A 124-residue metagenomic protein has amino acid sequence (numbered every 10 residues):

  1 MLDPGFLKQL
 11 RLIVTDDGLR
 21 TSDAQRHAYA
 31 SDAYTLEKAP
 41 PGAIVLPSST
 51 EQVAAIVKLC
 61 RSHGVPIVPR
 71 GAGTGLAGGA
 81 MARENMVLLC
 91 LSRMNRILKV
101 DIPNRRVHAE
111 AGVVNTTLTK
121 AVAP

Functional and structural regions predicted by a protein language model:
M1-A33, S62-V65: N-terminal accessory segments
L10, L36-I67, N85, L91-P124: N-terminal glycine-rich flavin-associated loop
T15, R83-E84: Short glycine/proline-enriched coil/turn segments at helix->beta-strand junctions
L19, Y29, L76, I97-V100: Short clusters of hydrophobic/aromatic residues that line enzyme substrate/ligand-binding pockets
H27-Y29, L89-S92: Short hydrophobic/aromatic-rich motifs at helix boundaries and adjacent loops
A33-L36, G78-R83: Short glycine-biased active-site loop of nucleotidyltransferases that positions the nucleotide triphosphate and helps
